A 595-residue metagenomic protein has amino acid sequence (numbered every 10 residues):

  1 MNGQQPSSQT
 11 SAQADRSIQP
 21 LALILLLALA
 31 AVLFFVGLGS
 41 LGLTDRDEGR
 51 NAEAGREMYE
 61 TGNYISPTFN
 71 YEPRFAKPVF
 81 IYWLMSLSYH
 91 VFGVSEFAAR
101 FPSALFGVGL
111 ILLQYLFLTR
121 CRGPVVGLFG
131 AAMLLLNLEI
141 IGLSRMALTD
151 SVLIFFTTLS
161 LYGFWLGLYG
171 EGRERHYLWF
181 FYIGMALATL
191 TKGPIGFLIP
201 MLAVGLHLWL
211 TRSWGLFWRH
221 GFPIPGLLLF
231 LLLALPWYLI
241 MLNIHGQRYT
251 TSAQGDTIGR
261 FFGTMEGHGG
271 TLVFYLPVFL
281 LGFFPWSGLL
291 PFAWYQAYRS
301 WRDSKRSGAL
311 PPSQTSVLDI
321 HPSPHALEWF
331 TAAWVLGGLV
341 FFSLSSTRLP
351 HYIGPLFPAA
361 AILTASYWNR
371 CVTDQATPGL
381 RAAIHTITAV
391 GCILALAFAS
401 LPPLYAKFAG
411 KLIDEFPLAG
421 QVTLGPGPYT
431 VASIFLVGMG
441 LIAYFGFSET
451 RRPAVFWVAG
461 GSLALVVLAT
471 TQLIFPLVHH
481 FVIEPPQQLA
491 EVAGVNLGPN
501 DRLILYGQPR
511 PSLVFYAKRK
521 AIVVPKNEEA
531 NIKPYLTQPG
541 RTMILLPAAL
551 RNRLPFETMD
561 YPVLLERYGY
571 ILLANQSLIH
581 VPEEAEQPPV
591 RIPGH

Functional and structural regions predicted by a protein language model:
N2-A12, P20, R175, W179 (+2 more regions): Membrane-embedded architecture of ER/inner-membrane glycosylation machinery
N2-G379, F398-L401, Y568: Membrane-integral, polyisoprenol-dependent glycosyltransferases of the GT-C/oligosaccharyltransferase superfamily
